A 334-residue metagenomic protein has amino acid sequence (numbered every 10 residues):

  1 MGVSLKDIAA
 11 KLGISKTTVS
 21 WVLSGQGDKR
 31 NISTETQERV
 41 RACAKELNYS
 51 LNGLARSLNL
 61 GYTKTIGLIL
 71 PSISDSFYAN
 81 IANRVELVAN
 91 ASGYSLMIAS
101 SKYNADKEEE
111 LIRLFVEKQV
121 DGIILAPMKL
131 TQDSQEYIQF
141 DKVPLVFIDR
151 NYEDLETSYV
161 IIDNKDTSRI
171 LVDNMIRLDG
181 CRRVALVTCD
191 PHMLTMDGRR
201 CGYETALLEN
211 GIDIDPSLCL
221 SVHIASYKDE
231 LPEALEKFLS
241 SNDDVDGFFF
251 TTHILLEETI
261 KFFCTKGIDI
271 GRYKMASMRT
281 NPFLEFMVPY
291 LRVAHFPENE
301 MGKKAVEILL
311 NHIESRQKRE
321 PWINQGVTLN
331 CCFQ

Functional and structural regions predicted by a protein language model:
M1-S4, K45-F77, I81-N83, S92 (+2 more regions): N-terminal helix-turn-helix/winged-helix DNA-binding helices and compositionally similar short basic alpha-helical
M1-Y62: N-terminal helix-turn-helix DNA-binding module of bacterial transcription factors
K16-W21, L58-S72, R183-D190: Short beta-strand segments enriched in small/hydrophobic residues
E46, L87-S92, F140-F147, N151-Q334: Bacterial carbohydrate/catabolite-sensing allosteric modules
N48-N52, D106, P127-M128, I260: Short gly/ser/thr-rich secondary-structure transition/capping motifs
I69, I124, G247-F249: Structural motif
L87-Q132: Central regulatory/effector-binding core of bacterial HTH transcription factors
T131-Q139: Active-site-adjacent beta->alpha loops and helix N-cap segments on the catalytic face of soluble alpha/beta enzymes
